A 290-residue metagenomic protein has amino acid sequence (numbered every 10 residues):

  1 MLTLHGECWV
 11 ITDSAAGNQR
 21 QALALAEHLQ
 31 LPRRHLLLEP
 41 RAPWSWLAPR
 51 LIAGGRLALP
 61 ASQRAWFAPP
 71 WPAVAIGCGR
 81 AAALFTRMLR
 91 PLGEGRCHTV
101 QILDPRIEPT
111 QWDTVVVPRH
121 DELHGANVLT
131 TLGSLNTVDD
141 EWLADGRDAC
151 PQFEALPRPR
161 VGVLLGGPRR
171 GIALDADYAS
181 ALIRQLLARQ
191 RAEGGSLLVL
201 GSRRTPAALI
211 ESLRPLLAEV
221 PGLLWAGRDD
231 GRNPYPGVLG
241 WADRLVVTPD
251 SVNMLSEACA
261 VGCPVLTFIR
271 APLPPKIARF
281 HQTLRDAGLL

Functional and structural regions predicted by a protein language model:
L2-W9: Extreme N-terminal starter segment of soluble prokaryotic enzymes
V10-I11, A15-T130, N136: Active-site and donor-binding regions of nucleotide-sugar-utilizing enzymes
H35-L37, V116-V117, S196-R203, I269: Short internal beta-strands
G93-H98, G194-G195, C263: A short helix->loop->beta-strand "cap" motif at the edges of active sites that frequently abuts
P109-D177: A nucleotide-sugar donor-handling region in carbohydrate enzymes
P168-G201, T205: Conserved catalytic-core segment of nucleotide-activated headgroup transferases in glycan assembly
S212-N253: Donor nucleotide-activated moiety binding/catalytic core segment of transferases that use nucleotide-activated donors
C259-L290: Nucleotide-sugar donor-binding patch of glycosyltransferase catalytic domains
